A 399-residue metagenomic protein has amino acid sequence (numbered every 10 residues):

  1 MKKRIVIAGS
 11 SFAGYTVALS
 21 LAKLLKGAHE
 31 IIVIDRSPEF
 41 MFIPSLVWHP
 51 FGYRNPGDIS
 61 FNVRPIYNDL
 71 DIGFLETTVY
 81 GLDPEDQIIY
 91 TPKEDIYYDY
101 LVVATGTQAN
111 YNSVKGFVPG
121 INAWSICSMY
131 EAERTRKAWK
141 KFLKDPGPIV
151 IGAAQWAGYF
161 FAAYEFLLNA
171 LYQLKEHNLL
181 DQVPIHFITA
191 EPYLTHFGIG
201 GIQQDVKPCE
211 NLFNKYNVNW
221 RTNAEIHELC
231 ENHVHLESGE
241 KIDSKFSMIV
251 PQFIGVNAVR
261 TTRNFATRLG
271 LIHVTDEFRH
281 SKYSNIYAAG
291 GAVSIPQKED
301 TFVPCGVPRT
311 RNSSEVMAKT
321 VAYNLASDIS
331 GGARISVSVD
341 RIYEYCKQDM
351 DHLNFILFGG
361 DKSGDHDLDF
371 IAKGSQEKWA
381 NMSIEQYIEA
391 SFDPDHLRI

Functional and structural regions predicted by a protein language model:
M1-I72, W156-F197: Beta1-alpha1 glycine-rich phosphate/pyrophosphate-binding loop at the start of Rossmann-like nucleotide-binding domains
M1-R4, D71-E165, K175-N178, M248: FAD-binding core/adjacent interface of flavoenzyme oxidoreductases
E30, L70-G81, E85, Y172-H273 (+1 more regions): A Rossmann-like FAD-binding core segment of flavoenzymes
P119-D145, D243-F246, V250-V316: FAD-site-proximal beta/loop scaffold in flavoenzymes
W156-Q173, P304-S313, R341-I356: Short, electropositive alpha-helical surface patch
Y172-K175, N312-V339: Internal hydrophobic alpha-helix adjacent to the cofactor/substrate pocket in enzyme cavities
N354-I399: C-terminal auxiliary extensions adjacent to catalytic cores
